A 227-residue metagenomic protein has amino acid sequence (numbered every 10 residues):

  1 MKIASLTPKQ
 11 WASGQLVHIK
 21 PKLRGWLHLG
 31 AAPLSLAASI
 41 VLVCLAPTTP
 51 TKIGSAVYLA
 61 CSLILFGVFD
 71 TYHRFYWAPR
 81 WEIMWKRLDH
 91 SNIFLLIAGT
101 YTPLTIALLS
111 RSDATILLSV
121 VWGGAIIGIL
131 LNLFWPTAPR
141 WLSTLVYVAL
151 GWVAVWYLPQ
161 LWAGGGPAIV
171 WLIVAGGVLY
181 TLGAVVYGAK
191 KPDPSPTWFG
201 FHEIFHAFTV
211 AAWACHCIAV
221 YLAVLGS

Functional and structural regions predicted by a protein language model:
M1-S227: Multi-pass alpha-helical transmembrane bundles in non-GPCR membrane proteins that perform intramembrane catalysis
